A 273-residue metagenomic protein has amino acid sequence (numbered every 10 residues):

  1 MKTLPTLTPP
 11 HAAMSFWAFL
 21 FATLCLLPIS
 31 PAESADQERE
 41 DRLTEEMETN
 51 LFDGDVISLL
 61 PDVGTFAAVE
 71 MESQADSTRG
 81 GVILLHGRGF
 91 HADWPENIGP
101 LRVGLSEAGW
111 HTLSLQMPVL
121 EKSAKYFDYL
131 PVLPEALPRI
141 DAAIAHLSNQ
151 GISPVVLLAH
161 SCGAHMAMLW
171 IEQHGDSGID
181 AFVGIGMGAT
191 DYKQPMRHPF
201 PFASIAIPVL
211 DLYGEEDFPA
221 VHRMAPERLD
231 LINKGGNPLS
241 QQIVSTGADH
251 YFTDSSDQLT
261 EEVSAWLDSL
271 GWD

Functional and structural regions predicted by a protein language model:
S15-P28: Bacterial N-terminal signal peptides
S34-D76: N-terminal cap/lid segment of alpha/beta-hydrolase-fold proteins
T65, S73-S114: Short, surface-exposed "cap/lid" segments of acyl-processing enzymes
F90, Q116-P131: Cap/lid segment of the alpha/beta-hydrolase catalytic domain
K125-Q150: Alpha/beta-hydrolase active-site loop
A145-I205: Primarily recognizes the serine-hydrolase "nucleophile elbow" in alpha/beta-hydrolase and SGNH/GDSL folds
A181-V244, D249: The feature captures the conserved acid-bearing segment of alpha/beta-hydrolase catalytic domains
N237-D273: C-terminal catalytic histidine-bearing segment of alpha/beta-hydrolase fold enzymes
